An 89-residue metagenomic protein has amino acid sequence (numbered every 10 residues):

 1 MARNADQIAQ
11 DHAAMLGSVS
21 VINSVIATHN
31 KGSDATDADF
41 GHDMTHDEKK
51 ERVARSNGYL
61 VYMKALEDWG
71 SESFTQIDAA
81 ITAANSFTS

Functional and structural regions predicted by a protein language model:
M1-S89: Surface-exposed receptor/substrate recognition regions of extracellular proteins
